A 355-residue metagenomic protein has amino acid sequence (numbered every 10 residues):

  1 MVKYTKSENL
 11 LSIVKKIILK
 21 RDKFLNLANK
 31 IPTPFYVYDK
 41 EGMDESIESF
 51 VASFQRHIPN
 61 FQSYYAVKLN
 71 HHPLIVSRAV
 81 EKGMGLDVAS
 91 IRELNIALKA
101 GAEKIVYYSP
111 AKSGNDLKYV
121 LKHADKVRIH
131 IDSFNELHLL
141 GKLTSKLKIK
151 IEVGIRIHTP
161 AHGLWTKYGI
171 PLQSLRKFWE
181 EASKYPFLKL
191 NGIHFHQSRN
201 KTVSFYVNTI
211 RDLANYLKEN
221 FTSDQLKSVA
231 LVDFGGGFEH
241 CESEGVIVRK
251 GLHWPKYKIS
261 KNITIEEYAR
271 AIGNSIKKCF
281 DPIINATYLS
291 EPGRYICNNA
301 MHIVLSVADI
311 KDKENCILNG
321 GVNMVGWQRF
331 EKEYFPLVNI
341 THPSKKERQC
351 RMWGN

Functional and structural regions predicted by a protein language model:
M1-I151, K184-Y185, K189, T222-Q225: A charged N-terminal "starter" segment
V2, T159-S306: Active-site loop/helix belt of alpha/beta enzymes
E41-G42, A66-H72, I91-R92, P110-K112 (+7 more regions): Active-site beta-loop-alpha junctions enriched in small/polar residues
E48, A271-K277, D281-N355: Charged (often Lys/Glu-rich) extended helix/loop segments that serve as interaction or gating elements
V80-E81, T144-L147, I170, V304-S306 (+1 more regions): Short, solvent-exposed amphipathic alpha-helical segments in soluble enzyme and RNA/protein-processing domains
G85, V106, R128-H130, G154-R156 (+6 more regions): Structured core elements
A97, L139, E242, N298 (+1 more regions): Short helix/loop capping segments that flank catalytic or ligand/cofactor-binding pockets
G141-S145, K167, I340-T341: A generic local secondary-structure boundary/capping motif
